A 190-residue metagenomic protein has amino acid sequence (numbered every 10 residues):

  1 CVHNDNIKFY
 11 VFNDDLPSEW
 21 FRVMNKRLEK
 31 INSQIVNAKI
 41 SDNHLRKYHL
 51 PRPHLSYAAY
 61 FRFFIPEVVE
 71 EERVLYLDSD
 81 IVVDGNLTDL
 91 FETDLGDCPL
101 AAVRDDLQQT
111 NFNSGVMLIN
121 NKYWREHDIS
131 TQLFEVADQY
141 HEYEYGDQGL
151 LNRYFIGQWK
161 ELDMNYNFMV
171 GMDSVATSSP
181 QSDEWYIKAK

Functional and structural regions predicted by a protein language model:
C1-D5: Short, acidic, metal-binding catalytic loop of nucleotide-sugar glycosyltransferases
N6-K8, Q34, R73: Residues at the starts of beta-strands that form the adenosine-phosphate
I7-D15, A102: Short internal beta-strands
D14-D15, M24-N43, E161-M164, P180-A189: Catalytic cores of carbohydrate-active enzymes across secretory and cytosolic contexts
E19-E67: Active-site-proximal specificity loops/subdomain of glycosyltransferases
E19-V23, L87, M172-V175: A short acidic (Asp/Glu
N37-K39, H54, A58-N113, L118-K122: GT-A fold catalytic core of metal-dependent nucleotide-sugar glycosyltransferases, centered on the diacidic
D106-K190: Catalytic core and acceptor-binding pocket of nucleotide-sugar-dependent glycosyltransferases
